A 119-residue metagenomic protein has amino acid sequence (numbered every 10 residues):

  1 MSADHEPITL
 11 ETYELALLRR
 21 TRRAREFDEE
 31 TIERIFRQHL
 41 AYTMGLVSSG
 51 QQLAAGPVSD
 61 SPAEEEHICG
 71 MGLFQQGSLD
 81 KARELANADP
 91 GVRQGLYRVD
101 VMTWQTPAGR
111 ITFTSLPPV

Functional and structural regions predicted by a protein language model:
M1-V119: Conserved, structured core segments of small domains
